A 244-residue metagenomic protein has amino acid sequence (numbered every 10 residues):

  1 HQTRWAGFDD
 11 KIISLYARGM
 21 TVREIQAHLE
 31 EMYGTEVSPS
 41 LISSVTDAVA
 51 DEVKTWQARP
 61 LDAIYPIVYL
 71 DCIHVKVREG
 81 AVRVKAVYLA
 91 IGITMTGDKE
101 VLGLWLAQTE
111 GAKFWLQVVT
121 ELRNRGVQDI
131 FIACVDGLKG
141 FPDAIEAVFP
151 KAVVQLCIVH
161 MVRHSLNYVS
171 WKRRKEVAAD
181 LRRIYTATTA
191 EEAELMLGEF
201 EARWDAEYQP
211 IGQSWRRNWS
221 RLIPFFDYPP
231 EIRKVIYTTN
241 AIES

Functional and structural regions predicted by a protein language model:
H1-G7, T35-P39, S44-V135, K139 (+2 more regions): RNase H-like nuclease fold core
G7-G19: Short, amphipathic alpha-helical "recognition" segments used to contact nucleic acids or chromatin
F8-D9, W115, V177, A193: N-terminal alpha-helical segment
K11, V162-L166, P229-Y237: A ubiquitous short alpha-helical element
R23-G34: DNA-recognition alpha helix
I64, K172-T189: A polyampholytic, Gly/Pro-enriched intrinsically disordered region
I132-K139, A144-D180: Conserved beta-strand -> loop -> alpha-helix junction used to position metal-binding or nucleic-acid-contacting
T186-S244: Acidic/histidine-rich catalytic cores and adjacent linkers of DNA breakage/strand-transfer/modification proteins
